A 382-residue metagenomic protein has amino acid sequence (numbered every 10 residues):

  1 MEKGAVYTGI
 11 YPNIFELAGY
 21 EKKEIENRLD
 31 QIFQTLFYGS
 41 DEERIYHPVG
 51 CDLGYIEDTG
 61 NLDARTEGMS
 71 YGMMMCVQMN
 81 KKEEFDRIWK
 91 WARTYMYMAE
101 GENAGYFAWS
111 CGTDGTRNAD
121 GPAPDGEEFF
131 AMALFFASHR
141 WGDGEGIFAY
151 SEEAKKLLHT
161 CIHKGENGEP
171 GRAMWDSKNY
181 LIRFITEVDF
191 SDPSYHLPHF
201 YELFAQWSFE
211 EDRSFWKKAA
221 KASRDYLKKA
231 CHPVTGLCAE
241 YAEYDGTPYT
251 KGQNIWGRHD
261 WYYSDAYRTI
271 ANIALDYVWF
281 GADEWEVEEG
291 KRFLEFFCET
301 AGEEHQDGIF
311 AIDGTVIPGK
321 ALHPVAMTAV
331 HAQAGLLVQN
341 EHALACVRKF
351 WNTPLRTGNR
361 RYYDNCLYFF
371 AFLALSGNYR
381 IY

Functional and structural regions predicted by a protein language model:
E2-Q31, T35-Y38, E43-R44, L62-T66 (+5 more regions): Extended ligand-binding clefts on enzyme/binding-domain cores
R28-Y71, C76-A119: Internal amphipathic alpha-helical repeat/solenoid segments
L62-M69, R117-G142: Aromatic-rich carbohydrate-recognition surfaces in CAZymes
G72, E84-F85, I147, A154 (+4 more regions): Solenoid-repeat scaffolds in large eukaryotic assemblies
M73-N80, F129-R140, H199-Q206, A271-V278 (+2 more regions): Short glycine/serine- and small hydrophobic-enriched flexible loop segments
E83, R87-W91, Y95-M96, A123-L134 (+1 more regions): Outer membrane beta-barrel
K349-N359: Solenoid-like repeat scaffolds
